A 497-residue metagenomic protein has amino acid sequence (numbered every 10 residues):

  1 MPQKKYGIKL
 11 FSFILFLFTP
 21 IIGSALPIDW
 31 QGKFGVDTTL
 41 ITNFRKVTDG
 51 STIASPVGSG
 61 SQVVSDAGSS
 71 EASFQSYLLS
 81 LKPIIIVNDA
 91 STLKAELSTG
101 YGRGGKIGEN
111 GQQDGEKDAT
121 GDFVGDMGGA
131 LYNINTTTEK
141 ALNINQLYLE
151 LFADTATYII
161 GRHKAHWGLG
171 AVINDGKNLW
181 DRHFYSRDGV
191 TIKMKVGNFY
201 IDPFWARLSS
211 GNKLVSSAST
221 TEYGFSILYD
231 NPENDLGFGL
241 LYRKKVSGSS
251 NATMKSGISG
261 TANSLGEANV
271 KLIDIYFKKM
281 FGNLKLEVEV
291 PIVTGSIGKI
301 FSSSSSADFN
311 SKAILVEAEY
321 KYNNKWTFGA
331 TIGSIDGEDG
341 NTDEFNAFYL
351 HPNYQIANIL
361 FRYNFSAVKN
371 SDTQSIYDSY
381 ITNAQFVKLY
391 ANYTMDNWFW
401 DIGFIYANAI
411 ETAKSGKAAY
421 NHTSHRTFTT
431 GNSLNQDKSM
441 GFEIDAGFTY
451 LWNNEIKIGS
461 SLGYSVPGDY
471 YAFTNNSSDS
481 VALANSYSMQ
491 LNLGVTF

Functional and structural regions predicted by a protein language model:
P2-F11: Bacterial N-terminal signal peptides that target proteins for export
P20-I22: N-terminal signal peptide c-region/cleavage motif recognized by signal peptidases
A25-S61, Q75, D89-A95: Transmembrane beta-strand segments of Gram-negative outer membrane beta-barrel proteins
P27, D154-Y158, K177-T342, T394 (+3 more regions): Signature for the C-terminal beta-barrel architecture of outer-membrane proteins
P27, F74-S210, G224, L228-D235 (+2 more regions): Outer membrane beta-barrel
G35, A484-F497: Outer-membrane beta-barrel "beta-signal"
N43-A67, I107-Y132, K213-V215, S247-L265 (+4 more regions): Solvent-exposed loop segments that connect transmembrane elements
N454-D479: C-terminal beta-signal and adjacent terminal beta-strands/loops of Gram-negative outer-membrane beta-barrel proteins
